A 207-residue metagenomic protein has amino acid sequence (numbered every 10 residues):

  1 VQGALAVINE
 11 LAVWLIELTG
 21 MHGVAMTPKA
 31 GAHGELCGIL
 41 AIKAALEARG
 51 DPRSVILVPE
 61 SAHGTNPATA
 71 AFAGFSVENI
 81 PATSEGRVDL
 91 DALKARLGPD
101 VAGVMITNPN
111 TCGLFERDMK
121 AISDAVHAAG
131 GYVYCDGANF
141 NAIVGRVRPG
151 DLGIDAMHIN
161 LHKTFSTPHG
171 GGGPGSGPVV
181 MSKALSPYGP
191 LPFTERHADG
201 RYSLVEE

Functional and structural regions predicted by a protein language model:
V1-K29, G34: Conserved N-terminal alpha-helix of the aminotransferase class I/II PLP-enzyme fold
G3-A6, H33-H197: Conserved PLP-enzyme active-site core in the AAT-like
G200: Active-site neighborhoods of metal-dependent hydrolases
L204-E207: A short glycine-threonine-serine/GTX helix/turn-capping micro-motif
